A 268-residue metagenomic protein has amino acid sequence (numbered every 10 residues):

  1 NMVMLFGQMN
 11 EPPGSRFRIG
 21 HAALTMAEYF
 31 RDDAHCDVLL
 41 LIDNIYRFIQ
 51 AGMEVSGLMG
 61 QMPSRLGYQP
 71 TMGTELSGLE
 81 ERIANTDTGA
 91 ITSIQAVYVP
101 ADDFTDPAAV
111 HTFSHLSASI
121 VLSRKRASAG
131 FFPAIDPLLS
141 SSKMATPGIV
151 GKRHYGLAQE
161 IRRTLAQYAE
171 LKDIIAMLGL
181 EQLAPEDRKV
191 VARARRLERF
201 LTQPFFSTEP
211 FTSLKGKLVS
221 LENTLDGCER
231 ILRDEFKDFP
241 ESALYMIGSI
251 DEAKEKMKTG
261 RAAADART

Functional and structural regions predicted by a protein language model:
N1-F48, G52: Conserved structured catalytic cores and adjacent interaction surfaces of nucleotide-binding/hydrolyzing enzymes
T25, Y29-D32, L39, R47-F48 (+1 more regions): Conserved catalytic/coupling modules of large nucleotide/cofactor-utilizing molecular machines
